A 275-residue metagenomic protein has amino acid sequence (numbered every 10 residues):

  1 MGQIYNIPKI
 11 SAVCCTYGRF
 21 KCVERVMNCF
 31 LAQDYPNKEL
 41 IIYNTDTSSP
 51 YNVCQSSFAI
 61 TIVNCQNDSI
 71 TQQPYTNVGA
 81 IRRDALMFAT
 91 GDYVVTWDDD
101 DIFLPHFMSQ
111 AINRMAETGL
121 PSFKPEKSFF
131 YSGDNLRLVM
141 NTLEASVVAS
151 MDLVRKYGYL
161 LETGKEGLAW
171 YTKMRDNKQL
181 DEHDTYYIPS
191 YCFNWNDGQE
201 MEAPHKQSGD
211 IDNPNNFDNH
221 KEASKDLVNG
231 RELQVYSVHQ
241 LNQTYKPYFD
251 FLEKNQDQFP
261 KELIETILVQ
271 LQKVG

Functional and structural regions predicted by a protein language model:
P8-S11, E39, A169: Cell-envelope/extracellular polymer assembly enzymes that use nucleotide-activated donors
N28-N37: Short, acidic, metal-binding catalytic loop of nucleotide-sugar glycosyltransferases
N37-S48, V63-D68: Short beta-strand/loop segment that forms part of the nucleotide-sugar
D68-A89: Glycine-rich, basic loop-to-helix element that forms the pyrophosphate-binding segment of sugar-nucleotide handling
V94: Short aromatic/hydrophobic "clamp" motif used to bind/position activated sugar donors
D98-I102: The conserved acidic donor/metal-binding loop of glycosyltransferases
H106-R137: Conserved donor NDP-sugar-binding/catalytic core segment of glycosyltransferases
E162-G275: C-terminal catalytic/acceptor-binding lobe
